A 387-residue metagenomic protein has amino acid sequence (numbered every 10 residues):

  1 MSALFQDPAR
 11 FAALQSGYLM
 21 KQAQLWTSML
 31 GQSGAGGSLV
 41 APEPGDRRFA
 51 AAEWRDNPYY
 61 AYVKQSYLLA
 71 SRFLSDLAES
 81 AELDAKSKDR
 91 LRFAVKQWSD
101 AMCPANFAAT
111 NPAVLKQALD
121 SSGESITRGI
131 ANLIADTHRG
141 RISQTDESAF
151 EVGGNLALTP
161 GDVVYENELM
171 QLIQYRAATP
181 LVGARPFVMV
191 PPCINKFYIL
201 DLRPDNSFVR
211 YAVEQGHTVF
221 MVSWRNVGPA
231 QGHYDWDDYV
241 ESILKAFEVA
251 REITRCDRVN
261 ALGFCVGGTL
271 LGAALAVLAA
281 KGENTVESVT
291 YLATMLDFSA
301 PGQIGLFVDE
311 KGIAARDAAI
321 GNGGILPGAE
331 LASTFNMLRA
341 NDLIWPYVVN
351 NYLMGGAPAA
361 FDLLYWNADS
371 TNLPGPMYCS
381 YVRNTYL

Functional and structural regions predicted by a protein language model:
M1-Q171, V182-G183, F220: Amphipathic, low-complexity, repeat-rich surface-exposed segments
A81-A113, E252, C256, L270 (+1 more regions): Alpha/beta-hydrolase-fold enzymes
P160, L181-G183, F361-L387: C-terminal subdomain of alpha/beta-hydrolase-fold enzymes, centered on the catalytic histidine and its supporting
T179-I253, G302-Q303: Cap/lid segment of the alpha/beta-hydrolase catalytic domain
A261-G263, L292: Short beta-strand immediately N-terminal to the catalytic nucleophile in serine-hydrolase-like folds
G263-L271: Gly/Ala-rich beta-loop-alpha elbow adjacent to hydrolase catalytic centers
